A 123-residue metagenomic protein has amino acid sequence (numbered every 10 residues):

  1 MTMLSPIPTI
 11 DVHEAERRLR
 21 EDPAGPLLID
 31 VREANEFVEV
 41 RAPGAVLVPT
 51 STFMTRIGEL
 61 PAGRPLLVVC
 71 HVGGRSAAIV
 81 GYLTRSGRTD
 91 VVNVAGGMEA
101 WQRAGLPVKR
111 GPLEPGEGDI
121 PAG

Functional and structural regions predicted by a protein language model:
M1-L27, A34-P65, G74-G123: Rhodanese-like catalytic fold shared by cysteine-dependent sulfurtransferases and DSP/PTP-type phosphatases
V69: Short, surface-exposed ligand- or partner-binding patches at beta-edge/loop junctions that are enriched in aromatics
